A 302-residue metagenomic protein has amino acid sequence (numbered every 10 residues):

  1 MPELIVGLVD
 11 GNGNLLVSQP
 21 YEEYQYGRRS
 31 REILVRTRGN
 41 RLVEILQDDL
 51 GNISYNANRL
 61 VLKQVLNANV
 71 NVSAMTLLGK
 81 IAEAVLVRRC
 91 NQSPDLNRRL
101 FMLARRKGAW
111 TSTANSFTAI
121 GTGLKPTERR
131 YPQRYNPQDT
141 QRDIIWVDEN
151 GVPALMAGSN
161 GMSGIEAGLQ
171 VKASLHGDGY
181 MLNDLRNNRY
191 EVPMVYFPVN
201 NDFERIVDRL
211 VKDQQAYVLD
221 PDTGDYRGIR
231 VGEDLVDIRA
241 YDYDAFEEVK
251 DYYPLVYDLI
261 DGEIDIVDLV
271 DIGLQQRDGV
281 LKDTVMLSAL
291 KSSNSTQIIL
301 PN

Functional and structural regions predicted by a protein language model:
M1-Y26, I33: Residue-level detector of conserved, function-critical positions
D10, D48, D148: Acidic surface patches and DE-rich sequence motifs
P20, G27-S54, V72, T76-L77 (+1 more regions): N-terminal periplasmic/intermembrane-space "pro-region" immediately following the signal or transit peptide
R28, D225-N302: Non-catalytic C-terminal interaction segments of nucleic acid-processing enzymes
T37, N56-A57, I81, N201 (+1 more regions): Alpha-helix boundary/N-cap detector
S54-V65: Active-site-adjacent bridging/hinge elements
N58, A68-D184: Catalytic centers of nucleases
K80, G161-Y241: Catalytic cores of nucleic-acid endonucleases
